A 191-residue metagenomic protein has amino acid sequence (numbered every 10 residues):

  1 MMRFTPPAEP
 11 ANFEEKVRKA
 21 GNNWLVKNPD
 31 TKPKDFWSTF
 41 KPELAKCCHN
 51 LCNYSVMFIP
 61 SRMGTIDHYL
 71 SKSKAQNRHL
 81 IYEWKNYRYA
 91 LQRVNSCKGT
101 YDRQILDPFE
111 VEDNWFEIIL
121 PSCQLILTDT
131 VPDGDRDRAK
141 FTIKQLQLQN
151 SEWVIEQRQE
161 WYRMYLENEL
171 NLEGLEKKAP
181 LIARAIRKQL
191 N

Functional and structural regions predicted by a protein language model:
M1-E43, M57-S61, R78-R88, Q92-N191: Extended charged
L44-C48: Sequence/structural segment immediately N-terminal to covalent heme-attachment motifs in c-type and related
N50-M57: Local cysteine-cluster metal-coordination motifs and their immediate loop/turn environment, predominantly Fe-S cluster
L51, T65, A90: The −1 position to Zn-ligating cysteines in a subset of zinc-ribbon hairpins
T65-K72: Histidine-centered catalytic micro-motifs used for acid/base chemistry in nuclease and nucleotide-processing active
K74-Q76: Non-heme iron-sulfur electron-transfer modules
